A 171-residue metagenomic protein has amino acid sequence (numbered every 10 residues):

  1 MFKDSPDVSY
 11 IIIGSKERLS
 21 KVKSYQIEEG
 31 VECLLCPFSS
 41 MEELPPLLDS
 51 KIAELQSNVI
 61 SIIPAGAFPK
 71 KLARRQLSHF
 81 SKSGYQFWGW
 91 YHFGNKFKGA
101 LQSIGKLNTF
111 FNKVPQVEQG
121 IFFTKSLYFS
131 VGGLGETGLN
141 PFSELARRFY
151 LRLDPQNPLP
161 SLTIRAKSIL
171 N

Functional and structural regions predicted by a protein language model:
M1-F38, E42: N-proximal low-complexity "stem/linker" segments adjacent to membrane-targeting elements
M1-S5, I12-G14, L153-N171: Hydrophobic helical membrane-anchoring modules
P45-I60: Active-site nucleotide-sugar/metal-binding loop of Leloir-type enzymes
S57, A67-A100: Conserved donor NDP-sugar-binding/catalytic core segment of glycosyltransferases
I62-A65: Catalytic metal- and UDP-sugar-binding loop of GT-A-like glycosyltransferases, i.e., residues flanking the conserved
Q86-N95, G99-F123, F129-S130: A recurrent flexible, glycine/aromatic-enriched loop bordering the glycosyltransferase active site that acts as
L127-V131, G138-I164: A short, conserved alpha-helix in the catalytic core of glycosyltransferases
